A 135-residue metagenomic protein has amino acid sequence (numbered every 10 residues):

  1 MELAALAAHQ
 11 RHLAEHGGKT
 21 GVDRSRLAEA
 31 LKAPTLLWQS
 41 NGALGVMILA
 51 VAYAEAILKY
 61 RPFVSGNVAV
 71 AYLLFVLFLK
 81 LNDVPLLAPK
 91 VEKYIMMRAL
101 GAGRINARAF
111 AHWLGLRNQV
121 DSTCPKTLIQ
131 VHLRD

Functional and structural regions predicted by a protein language model:
M1-D135: FIC/Doc superfamily catalytic core
